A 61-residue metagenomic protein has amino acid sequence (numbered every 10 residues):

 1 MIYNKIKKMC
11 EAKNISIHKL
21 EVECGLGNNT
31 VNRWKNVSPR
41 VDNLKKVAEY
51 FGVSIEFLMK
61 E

Functional and structural regions predicted by a protein language model:
M1-K19, E23: A short, Lys/Arg-rich alpha-helix, primarily the initiator
C10, K35, M59: DNA major-groove recognition helix of helix-turn-helix
H18, N29, E56: Key DNA-contact positions within bacterial/archaeal DNA-binding proteins
G25-P39: Recognition helix of helix-turn-helix/homeodomain-like DNA-binding domains that insert into the DNA major groove
D42-F57: DNA major-groove recognition helix of helix-turn-helix/homeodomain DNA-binding modules
